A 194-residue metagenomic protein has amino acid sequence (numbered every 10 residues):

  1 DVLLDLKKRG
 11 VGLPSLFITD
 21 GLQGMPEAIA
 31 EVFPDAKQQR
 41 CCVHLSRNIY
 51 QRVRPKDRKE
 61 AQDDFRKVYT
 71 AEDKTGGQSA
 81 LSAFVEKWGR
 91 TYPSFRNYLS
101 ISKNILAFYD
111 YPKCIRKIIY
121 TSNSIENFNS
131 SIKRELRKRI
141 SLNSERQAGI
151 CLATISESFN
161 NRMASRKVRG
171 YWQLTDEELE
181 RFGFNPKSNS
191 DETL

Functional and structural regions predicted by a protein language model:
D1, D20, G24, K56 (+5 more regions): Residues forming well-ordered secondary-structure scaffolds
D1-I18, Q23, E27, V32-D35 (+2 more regions): RNase H-like nuclease fold core
K7, V11, A30-P34, Y50 (+6 more regions): Hydrophobic/aromatic-lined pockets within catalytic cores
L13, K37, R116-Y120: A generic hydrophobic-helix recognition signal that picks specific residues within alpha-helical hydrophobic
L16-Q23, A28-D64: Conserved beta-strand -> loop -> alpha-helix junction used to position metal-binding or nucleic-acid-contacting
K67-L194: Acidic/histidine-rich catalytic cores and adjacent linkers of DNA breakage/strand-transfer/modification proteins
